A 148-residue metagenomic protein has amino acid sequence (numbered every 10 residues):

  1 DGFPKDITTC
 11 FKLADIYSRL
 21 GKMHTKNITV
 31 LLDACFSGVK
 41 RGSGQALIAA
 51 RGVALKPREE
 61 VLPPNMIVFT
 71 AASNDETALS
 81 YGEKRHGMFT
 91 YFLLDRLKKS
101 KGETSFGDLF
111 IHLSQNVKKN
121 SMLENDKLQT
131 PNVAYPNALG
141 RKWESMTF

Functional and structural regions predicted by a protein language model:
D1-F148: Cysteine endopeptidase catalytic domains of the caspase/legumain-like
